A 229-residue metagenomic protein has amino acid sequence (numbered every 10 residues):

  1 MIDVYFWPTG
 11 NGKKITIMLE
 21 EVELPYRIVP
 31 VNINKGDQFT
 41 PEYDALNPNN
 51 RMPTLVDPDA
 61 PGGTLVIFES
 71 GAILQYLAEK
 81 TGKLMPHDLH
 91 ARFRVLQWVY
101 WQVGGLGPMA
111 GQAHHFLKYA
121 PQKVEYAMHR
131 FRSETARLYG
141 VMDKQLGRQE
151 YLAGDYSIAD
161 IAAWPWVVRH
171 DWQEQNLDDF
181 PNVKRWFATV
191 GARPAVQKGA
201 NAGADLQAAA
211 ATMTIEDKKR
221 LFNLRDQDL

Functional and structural regions predicted by a protein language model:
M1-H129, D143, D228-L229: GST-like domain detector, emphasizing the conserved glutathione-binding G-site in the N-terminal thioredoxin-like
N32, I158, G203-A204: Short, solvent-exposed turn/loop segments enriched in Gly/Ser/Thr/Pro and often Arg
G36-D37, A188, Q207-A209: Short secondary-structure boundary/hinge segments and terminal tails
T40, E69, S157-D160, T214: A diffuse structural propensity rather than consistent per-protein peaks
L46-M52, G199-A202, R220-F222: Short, structured secondary-structure boundary patches
Q102-G199: GST-like fold's C-terminal all-alpha helical module
G203-L229: Acidic/histidine-enriched, glycine/proline-rich intrinsically disordered or flexible terminal extensions
